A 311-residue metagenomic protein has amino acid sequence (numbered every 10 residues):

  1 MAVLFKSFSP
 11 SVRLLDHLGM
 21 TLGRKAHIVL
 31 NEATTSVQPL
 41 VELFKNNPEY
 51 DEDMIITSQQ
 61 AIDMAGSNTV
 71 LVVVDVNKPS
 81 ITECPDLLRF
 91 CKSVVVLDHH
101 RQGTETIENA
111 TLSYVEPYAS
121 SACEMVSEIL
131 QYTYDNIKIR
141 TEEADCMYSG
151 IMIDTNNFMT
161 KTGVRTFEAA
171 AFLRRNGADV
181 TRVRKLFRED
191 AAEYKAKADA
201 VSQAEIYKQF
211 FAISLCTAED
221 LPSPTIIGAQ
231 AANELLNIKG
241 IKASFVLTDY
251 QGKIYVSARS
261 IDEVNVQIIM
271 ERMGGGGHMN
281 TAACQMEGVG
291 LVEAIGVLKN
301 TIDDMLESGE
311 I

Functional and structural regions predicted by a protein language model:
M1-K45, I62-V70, Y148, I153-I311: Hydrophobic helix-and-loop "lid/oligomerization" segment in the mid-to-C-terminal part of catalytic domains
S9-P10, P39-E42, C84-P85, T106-N109 (+1 more regions): Short acidic, glycine/serine/threonine-rich loops at helix termini
L14-L15, L88-C91, L112-S113, A169: Glycine-rich, phosphate-binding/catalytic loops in enzymes
L43-I56: Conserved N-terminal Rossmann-fold NAD(P) cofactor-binding segment
I55-A110: Active-site cofactor/cluster-binding pocket
Q59-I62, T82-D86, S113-P117, N136-K138 (+2 more regions): A generic local secondary-structure boundary/capping motif
H99-A170: Short alpha-helices
